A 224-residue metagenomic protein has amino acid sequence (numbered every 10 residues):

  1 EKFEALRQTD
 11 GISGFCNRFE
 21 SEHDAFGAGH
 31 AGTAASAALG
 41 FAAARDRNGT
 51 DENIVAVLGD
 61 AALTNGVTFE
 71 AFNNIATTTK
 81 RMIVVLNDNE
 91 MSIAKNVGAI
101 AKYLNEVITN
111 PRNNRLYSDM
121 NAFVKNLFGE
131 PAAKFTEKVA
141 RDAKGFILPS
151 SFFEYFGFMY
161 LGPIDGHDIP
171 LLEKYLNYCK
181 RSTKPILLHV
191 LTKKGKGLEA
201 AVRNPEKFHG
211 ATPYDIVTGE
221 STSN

Functional and structural regions predicted by a protein language model:
E1-T78: Cofactor-binding active-site loop characterized by glycine-rich and histidine/acidic residues
L6-D10, D88, F153: Hydrophobic alpha-helix position signal
G40, A56-V57, V84-L86, L188-V190: Structural beta-sheet core signal
E52-N53, K80-R81, T183-P185: Short coil/turn segments at beta-strand junctions that form active-site/ligand-binding loops
L58-N65, L86-S92, K194: Acidic, glycine-rich active-site loops and adjacent beta-strand->loop/helix elements that engage anionic groups
N65-N87, K102-T109, A201: A short alpha/beta connector and helix-capping loop motif
N89-N224: Long, well-ordered, tryptophan-enriched scaffold segments
